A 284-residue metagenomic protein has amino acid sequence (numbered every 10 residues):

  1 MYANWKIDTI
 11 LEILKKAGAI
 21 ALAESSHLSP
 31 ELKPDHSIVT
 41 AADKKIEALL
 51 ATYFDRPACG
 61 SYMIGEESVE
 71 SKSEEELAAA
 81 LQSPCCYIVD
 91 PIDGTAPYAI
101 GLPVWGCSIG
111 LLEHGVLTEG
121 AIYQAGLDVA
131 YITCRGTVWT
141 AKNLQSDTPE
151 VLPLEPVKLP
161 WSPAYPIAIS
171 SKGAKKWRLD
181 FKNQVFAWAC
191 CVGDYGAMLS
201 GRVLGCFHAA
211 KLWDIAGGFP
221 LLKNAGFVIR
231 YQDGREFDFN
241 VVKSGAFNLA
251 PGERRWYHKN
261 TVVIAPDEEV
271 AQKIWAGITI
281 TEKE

Functional and structural regions predicted by a protein language model:
M1-E12, G196-E284: Oxyanion/phosphate-interacting regions
M1-I92, A276-E284: N-terminal subdomain of lithium-sensitive/metallo-dependent phosphomonoesterases centered on the IMPase/IPPase/PAP
A17, A21, D43, F54 (+5 more regions): Residue-level signal for inorganic ion chemistry
H27-E31, F181-A189, I229, T281-K283: Short secondary-structure junctions
E74-L81, D147-L159, G234-W256: Charged, glycine/proline-rich intrinsically disordered loops and linkers
L77-N143: DPxDG-like acidic metal-binding loop motif
V138-A141, S146-D147, E269-K273: Short helix-loop capping/hinge motifs at secondary-structure junctions, enriched in acidic/polar residues
E150-A225: Phosphate/pyrophosphate- and phosphate-bearing ligand-binding catalytic cores of soluble enzymes
